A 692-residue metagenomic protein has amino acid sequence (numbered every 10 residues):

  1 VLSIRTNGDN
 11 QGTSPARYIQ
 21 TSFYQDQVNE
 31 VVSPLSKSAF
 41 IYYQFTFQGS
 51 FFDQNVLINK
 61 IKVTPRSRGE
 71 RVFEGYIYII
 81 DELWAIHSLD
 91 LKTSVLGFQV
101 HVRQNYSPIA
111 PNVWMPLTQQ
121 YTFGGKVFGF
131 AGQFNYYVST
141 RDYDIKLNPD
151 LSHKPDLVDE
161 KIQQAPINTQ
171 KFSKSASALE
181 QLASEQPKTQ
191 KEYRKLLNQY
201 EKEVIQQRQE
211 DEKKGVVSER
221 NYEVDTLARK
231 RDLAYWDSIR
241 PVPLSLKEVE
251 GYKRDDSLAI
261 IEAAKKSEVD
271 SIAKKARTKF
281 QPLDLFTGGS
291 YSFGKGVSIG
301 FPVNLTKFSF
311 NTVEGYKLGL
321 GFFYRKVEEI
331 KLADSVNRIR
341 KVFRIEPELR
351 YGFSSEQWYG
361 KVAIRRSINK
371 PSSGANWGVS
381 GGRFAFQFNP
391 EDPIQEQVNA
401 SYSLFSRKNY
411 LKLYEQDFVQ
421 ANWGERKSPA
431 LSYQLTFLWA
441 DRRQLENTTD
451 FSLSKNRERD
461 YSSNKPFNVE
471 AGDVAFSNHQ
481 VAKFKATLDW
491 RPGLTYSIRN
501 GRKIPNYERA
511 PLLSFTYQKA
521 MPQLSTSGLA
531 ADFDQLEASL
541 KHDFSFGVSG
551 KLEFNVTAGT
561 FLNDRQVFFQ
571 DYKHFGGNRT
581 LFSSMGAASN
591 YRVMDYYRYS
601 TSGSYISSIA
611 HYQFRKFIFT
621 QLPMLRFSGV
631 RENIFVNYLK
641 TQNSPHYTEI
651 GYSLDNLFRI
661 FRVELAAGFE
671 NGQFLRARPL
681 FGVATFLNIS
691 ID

Functional and structural regions predicted by a protein language model:
V1-K60, R66-V72, V138-S309, Y410 (+3 more regions): Structured extracytoplasmic
D53, T278-I299, T312, V327-R344 (+7 more regions): Short loop/turn motifs that connect adjacent beta-strands in outer-membrane beta-barrel proteins
V63, H87-T93, S298-F310, A333-I364 (+8 more regions): Transmembrane beta-strand segments that form the barrel wall of outer-membrane beta-barrel proteins
A131, Y359-V362, N389-E396, L445-S452 (+5 more regions): Outer-membrane beta-barrel translocator domains and adjoining extracellular loop/strand segments of Gram-negative
T312-E314, S406-L445, A475-F484, W490 (+3 more regions): Outer-membrane beta-barrel transmembrane strands
Y324-K326, Y351, R366-I368, E425 (+8 more regions): Residue-level signature of outer-membrane beta-barrel architecture
N376-Q397, S401-Y414, D473-V474, P505 (+1 more regions): C-terminal outer-membrane beta-barrel translocator/porin domains of Gram-negative envelope proteins and their
K485-W490, S608, A677-D692: Outer-membrane beta-barrel "beta-signal"
